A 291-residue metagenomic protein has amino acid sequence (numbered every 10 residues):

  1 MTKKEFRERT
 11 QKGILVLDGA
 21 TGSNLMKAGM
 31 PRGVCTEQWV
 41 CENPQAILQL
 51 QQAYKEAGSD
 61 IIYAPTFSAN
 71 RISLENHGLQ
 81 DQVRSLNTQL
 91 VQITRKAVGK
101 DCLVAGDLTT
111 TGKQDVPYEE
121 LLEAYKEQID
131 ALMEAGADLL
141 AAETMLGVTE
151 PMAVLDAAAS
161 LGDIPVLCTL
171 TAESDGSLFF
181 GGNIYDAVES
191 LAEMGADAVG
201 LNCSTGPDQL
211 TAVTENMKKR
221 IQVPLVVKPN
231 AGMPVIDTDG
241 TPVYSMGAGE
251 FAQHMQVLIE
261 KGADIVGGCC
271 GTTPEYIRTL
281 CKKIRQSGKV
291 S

Functional and structural regions predicted by a protein language model:
M1-S291: Domain-level signal for soluble alpha/beta catalytic cores
